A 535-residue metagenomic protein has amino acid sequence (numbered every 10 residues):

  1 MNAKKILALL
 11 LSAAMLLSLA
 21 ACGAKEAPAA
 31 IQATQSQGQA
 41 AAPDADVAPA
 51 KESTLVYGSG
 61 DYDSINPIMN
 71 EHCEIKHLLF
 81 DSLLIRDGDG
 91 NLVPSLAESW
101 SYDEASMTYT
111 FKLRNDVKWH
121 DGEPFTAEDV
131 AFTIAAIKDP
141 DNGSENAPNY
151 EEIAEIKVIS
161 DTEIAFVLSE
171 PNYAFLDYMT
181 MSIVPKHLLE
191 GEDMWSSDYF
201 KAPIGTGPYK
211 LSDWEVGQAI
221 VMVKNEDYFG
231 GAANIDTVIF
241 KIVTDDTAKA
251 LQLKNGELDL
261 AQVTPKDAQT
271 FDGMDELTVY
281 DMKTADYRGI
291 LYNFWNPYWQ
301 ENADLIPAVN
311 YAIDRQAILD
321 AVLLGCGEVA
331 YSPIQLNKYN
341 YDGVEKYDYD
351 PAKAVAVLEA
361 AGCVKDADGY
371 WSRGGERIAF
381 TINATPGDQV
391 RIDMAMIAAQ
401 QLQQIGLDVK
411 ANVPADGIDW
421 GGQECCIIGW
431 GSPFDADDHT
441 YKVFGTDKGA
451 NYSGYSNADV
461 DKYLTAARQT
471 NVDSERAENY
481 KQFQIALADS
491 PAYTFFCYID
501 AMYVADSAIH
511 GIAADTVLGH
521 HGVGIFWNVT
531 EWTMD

Functional and structural regions predicted by a protein language model:
I6, W299-Q300, V329-D366, P386-I392: Structural transition elements
Y57-E104, A135, I204-G205: N-terminal lobe/hinge region of extracytoplasmic solute-binding protein
D87-N91, T180-A233, T237, P351-A352 (+2 more regions): Gly/Pro-rich hinge or "lid" segments in bacterial periplasmic/extracellular proteins
E98-G143, A165, W299: Aromatic- and charge-enriched surface segment that lines or borders ligand/interaction sites
S101, A105, A147-L189, D213: Surface-exposed binding/hinge segments that line and control ligand-binding clefts or catalytic entry sites
E215, A312-D342, V390-A399, D419-D535: Detector for C-terminal structural segments
N225-F271, A399, D408-K410: Ligand-site clamp/hinge motif
V364-S432: Ligand/substrate-recognition segments at binding pockets and active sites
